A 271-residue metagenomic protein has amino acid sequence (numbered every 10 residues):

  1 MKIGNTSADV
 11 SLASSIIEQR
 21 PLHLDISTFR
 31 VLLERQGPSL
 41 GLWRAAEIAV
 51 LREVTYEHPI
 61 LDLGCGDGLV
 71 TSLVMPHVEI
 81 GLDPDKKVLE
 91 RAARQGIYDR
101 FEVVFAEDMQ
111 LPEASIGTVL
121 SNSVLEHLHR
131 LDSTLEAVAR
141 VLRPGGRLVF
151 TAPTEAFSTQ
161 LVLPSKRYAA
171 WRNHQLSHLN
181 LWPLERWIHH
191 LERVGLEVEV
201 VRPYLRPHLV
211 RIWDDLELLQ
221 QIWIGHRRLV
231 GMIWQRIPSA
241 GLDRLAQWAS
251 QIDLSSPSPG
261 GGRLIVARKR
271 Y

Functional and structural regions predicted by a protein language model:
M1-P112, T118, S258-L264: Conserved N-terminal segment of class I S-adenosyl-L-methionine
S121-V124: A short beta-strand submotif of the Rossmann-like class I SAM-dependent methyltransferase core that lines
L128-S133, Q160: Short N-terminal helix/helix-N-cap motif within the alpha/beta-hydrolase-1
D132-P144: A short glycine-rich, Lys/Arg-flanked "PGG" loop and its adjoining helix->strand segment in the class I
V149-W171: Conserved class I S-adenosyl-L-methionine
S165-K166, V200-Y271: A C-terminal cap/extension of S-adenosyl-L-methionine-dependent methyltransferases that defines the acceptor-substrate
A169-R186: Acceptor-substrate binding/catalytic loop of class I
E185-Y204, Y271: A SAM-dependent methyltransferase catalytic signature shared across enzymes that methylate proteins
